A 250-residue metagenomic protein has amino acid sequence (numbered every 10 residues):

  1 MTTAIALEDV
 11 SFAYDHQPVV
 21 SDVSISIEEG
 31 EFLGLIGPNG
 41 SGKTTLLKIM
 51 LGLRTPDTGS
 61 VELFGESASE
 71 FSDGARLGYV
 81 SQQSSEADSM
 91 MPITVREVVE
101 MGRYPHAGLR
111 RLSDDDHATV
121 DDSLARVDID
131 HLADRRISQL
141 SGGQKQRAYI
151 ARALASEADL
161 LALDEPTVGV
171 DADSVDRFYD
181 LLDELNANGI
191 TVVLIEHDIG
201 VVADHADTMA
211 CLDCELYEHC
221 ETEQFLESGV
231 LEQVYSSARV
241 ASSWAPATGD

Functional and structural regions predicted by a protein language model:
I5, V19-V20: Conserved structural motif at the start of ABC-family nucleotide-binding domains
L51: Helix-to-loop junction immediately C-terminal to a conserved catalytic motif
G59-A75: Conserved ABC transporter NBD signature motif
R96, E100, D114-L132: Conserved ABC ATPase "signature" region
L161-E165: Catalytic Walker B motif of ABC-type/P-loop ATPase nucleotide-binding domains
E196-H197: H-loop/switch region of ABC-family ATPase nucleotide-binding domains
T208-E223: H-loop (His-switch) and adjacent beta-strand-loop-beta switch element of ABC-type ATPase nucleotide-binding domains
